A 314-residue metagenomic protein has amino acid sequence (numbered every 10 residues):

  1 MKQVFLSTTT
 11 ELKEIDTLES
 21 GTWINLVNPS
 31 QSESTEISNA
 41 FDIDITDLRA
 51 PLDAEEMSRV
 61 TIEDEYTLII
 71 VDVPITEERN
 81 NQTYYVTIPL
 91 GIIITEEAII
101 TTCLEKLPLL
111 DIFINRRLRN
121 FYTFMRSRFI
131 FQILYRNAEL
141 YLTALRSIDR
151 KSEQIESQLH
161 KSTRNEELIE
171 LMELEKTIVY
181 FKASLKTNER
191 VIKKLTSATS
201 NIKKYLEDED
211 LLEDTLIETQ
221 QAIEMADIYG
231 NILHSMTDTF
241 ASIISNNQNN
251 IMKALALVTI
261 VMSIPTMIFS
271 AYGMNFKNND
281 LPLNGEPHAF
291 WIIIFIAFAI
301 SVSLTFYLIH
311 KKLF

Functional and structural regions predicted by a protein language model:
M1-S197, K203-K204, D214, E218-M225 (+1 more regions): Peripheral, non-transmembrane regulatory/ligand-interaction domains of membrane transport proteins
D42, Q220-F314: Hydrophobic alpha-helical transmembrane segments and their immediately adjacent juxtamembrane loops
L118-R119, N201, I260, K277: Residue-level marker of structural boundaries
S162, I202-Y205, N231, T266: Non-transmembrane, extramembrane segments of multi-pass ion/lipid transporters
L195-E207, L233-I244: Long amphipathic alpha-helical coiled-coil segments
